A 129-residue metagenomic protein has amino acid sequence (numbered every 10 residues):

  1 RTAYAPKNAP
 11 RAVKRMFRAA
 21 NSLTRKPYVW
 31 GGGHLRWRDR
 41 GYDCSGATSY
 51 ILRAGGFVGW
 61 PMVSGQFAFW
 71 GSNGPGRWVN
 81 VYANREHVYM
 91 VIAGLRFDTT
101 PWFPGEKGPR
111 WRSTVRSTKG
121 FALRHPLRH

Functional and structural regions predicted by a protein language model:
R1-T2, G31-R36, Q66-W70: Short linear capping/connector segments at secondary-structure termini
P6, F17, S49-H129: ...with weaker cross-activation on analogous glycine-rich loops/strands in unrelated enzymes
K7-K14, R38-D43: Soluble non-cytosolic domains of exported or imported proteins
R11-R25: A structural motif
L23-G41: Active-site nucleophile-His-acid catalytic modules used for acyl/amide transfer and hydrolysis across diverse enzymes
R36-G55: Active-site nucleophilic cysteine motif
